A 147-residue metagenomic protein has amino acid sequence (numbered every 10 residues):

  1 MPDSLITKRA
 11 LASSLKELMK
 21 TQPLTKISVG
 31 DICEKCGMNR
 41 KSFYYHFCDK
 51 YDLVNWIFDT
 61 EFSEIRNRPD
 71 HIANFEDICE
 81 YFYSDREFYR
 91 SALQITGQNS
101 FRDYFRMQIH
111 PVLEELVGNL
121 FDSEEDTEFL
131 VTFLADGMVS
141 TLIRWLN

Functional and structural regions predicted by a protein language model:
M1-Q22, D31: Basic, helix-initiating cap at the start of DNA-binding domains
L11, G30-K35, F43, F82: Append "Primarily bacterial transcriptional regulators
L11, L15, F47, V54-F58: DNA major-groove recognition helix of helix-turn-helix
E17-L24, D85, N119: Basic, amphipathic alpha-helical hairpins
M19-L24, G37-V54: HTH DNA-binding helix-turn interface
S28-V29, F58-P69: Short, basic, alpha-helical segments at the C-terminal edge of helix-turn-helix-like DNA-binding modules
R66-S91, Q98: Hydrophobic alpha-helical connector segments
D77-E80, G97-S140: Amphipathic alpha-helical packing segments from all-alpha helical-bundle domains
